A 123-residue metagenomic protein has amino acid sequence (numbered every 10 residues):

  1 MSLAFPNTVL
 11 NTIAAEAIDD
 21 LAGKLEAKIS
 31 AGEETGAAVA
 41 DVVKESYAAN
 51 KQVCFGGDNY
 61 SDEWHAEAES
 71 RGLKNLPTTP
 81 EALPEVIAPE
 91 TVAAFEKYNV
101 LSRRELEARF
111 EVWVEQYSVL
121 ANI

Functional and structural regions predicted by a protein language model:
M1-I123: Acidic, glycine-enriched catalytic cores built around paired aspartates
